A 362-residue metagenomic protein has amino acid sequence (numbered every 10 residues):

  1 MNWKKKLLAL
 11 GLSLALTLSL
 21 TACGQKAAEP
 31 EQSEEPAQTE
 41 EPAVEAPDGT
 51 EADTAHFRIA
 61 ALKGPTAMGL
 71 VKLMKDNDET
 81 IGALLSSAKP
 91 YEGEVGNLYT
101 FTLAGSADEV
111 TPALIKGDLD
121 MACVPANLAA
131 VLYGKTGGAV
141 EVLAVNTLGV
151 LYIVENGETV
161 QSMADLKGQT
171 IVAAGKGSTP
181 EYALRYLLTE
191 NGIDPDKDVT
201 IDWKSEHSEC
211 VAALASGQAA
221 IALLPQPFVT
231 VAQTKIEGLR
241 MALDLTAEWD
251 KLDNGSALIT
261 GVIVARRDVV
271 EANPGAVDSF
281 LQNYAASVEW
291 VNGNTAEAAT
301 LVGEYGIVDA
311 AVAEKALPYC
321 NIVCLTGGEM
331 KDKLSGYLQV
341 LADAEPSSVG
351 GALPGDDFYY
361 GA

Functional and structural regions predicted by a protein language model:
M1-L10: Bacterial N-terminal signal peptides that target proteins for export
L12, L16-L20, L341: Hydrophobic core
T21-Q32: Bacterial lipoprotein signal-peptidase II cleavage site
Q32-E35, E41-D196, I201-W203, A220-Q226 (+1 more regions): Short, glycine-/small- and polar/acidic-enriched structural segments that line small-molecule recognition paths
G64, A104-D108, A174-Y182, S205-S208 (+4 more regions): Soluble non-cytosolic domains of exported or imported proteins
N127-L128, T136, E206-L301: Pocket-lining segment of extracytoplasmic ligand-binding domains
V270-A344: Secondary-structure end/capping motifs
S335-A362: Conserved C-terminal helix/tail region of periplasmic/extracytoplasmic solute-binding proteins
